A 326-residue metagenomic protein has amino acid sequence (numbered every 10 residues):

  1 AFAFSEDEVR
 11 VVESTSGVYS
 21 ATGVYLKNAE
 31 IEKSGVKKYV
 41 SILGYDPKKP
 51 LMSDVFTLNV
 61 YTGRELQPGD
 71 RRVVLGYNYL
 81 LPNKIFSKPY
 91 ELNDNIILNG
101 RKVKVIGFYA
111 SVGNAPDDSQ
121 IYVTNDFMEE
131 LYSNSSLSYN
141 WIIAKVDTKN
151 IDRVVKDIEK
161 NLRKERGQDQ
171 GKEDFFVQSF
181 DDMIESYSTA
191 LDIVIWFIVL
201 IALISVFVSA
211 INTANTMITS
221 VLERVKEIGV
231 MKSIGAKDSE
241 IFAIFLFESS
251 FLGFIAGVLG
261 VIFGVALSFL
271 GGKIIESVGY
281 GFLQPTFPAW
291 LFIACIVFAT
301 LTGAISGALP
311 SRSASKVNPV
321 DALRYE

Functional and structural regions predicted by a protein language model:
A1, I85-P89, E165-K172, I274-L283: Short helix-coil transition/hinge motifs at the ends and kinks of transmembrane helices, capturing the brief
A1-S41, T62-R64, R153, Q168: Hydrophobic, regular-secondary-structure patches
S5, F180-A190, L200, S239-A243 (+1 more regions): Alpha-helical membrane-protein architecture signal
T15, I97-I198: Mechanotransmission and gating elements of multispan inner-membrane complexes involved in transport and envelope
V24-K27, V36-K48, V55-E130: Hydrophobic secondary-structure segments that place a key small or acidic residue at a functional site
I184-I198, V221-L222, F251, I255 (+2 more regions): Alpha-helical membrane-interface segments at transmembrane helix boundaries
W196, S205-G272, E276, A294 (+3 more regions): Transmembrane alpha-helical interface segments in multi-pass membrane proteins
S311-E326: Short cytosolic juxtamembrane segments of multi-pass membrane proteins
